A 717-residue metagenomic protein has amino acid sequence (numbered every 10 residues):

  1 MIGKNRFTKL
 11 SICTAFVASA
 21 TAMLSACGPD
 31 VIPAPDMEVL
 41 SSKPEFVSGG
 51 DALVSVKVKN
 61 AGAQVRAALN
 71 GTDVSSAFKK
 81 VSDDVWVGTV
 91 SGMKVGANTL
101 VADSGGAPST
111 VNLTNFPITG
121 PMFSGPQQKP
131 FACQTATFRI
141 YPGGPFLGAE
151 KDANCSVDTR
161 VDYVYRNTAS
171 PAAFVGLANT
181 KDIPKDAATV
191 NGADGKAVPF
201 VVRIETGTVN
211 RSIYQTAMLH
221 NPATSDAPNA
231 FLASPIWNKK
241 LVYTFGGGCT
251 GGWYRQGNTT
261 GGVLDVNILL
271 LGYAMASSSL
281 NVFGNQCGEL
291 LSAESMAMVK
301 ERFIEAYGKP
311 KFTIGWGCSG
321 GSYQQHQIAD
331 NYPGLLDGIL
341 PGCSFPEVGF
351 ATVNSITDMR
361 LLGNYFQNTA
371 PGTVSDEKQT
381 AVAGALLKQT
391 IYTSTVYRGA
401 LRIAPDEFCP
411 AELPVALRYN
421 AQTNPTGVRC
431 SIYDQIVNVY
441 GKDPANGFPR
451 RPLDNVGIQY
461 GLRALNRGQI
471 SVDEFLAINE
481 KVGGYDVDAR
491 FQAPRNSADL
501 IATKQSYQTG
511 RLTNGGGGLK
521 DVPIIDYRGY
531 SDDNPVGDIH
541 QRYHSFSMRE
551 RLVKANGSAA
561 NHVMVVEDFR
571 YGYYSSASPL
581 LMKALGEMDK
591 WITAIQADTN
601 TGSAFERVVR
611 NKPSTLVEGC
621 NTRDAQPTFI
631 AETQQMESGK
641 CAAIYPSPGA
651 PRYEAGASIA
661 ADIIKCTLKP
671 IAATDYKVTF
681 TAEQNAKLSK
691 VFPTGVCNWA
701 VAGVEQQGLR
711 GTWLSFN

Functional and structural regions predicted by a protein language model:
I2-C13: Bacterial N-terminal signal peptides that target proteins for export
I12-T21: Hydrophobic helical h-region of N-terminal Sec-dependent signal peptides in bacterial secretory/periplasmic proteins
M23-A26: C-terminal motif of bacterial Sec signal peptides marking the signal peptidase cleavage site
D30-C318, S322-N717: C-terminal His-loop and adjacent cap/lid subdomain of alpha/beta-hydrolase
